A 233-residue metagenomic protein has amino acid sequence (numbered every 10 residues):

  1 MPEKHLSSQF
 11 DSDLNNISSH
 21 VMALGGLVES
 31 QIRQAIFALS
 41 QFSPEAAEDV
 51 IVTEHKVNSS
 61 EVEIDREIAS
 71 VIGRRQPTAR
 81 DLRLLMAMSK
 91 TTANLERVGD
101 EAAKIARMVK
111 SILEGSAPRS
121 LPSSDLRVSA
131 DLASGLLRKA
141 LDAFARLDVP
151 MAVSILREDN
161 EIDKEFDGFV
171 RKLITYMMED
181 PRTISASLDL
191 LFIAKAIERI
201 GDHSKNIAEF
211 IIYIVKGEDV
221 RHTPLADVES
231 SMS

Functional and structural regions predicted by a protein language model:
M1-S233: Cytosolic, long alpha-helical scaffolding segments
